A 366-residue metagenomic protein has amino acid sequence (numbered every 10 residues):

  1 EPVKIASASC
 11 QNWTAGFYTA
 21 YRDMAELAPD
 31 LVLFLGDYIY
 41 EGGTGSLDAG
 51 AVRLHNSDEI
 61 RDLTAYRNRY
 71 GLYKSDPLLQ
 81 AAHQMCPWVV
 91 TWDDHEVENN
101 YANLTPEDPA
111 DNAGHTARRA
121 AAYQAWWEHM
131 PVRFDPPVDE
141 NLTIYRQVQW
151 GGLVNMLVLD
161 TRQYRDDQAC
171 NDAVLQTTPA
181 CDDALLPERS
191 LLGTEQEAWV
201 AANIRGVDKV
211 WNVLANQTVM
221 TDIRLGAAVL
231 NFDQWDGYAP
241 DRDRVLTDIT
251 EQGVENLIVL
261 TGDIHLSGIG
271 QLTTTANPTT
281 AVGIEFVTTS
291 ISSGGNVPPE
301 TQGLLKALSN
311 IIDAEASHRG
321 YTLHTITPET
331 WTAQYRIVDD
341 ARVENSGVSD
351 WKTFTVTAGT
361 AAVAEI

Functional and structural regions predicted by a protein language model:
E1-I366: Metal-dependent phosphoester/phosphodiester hydrolase catalytic core
